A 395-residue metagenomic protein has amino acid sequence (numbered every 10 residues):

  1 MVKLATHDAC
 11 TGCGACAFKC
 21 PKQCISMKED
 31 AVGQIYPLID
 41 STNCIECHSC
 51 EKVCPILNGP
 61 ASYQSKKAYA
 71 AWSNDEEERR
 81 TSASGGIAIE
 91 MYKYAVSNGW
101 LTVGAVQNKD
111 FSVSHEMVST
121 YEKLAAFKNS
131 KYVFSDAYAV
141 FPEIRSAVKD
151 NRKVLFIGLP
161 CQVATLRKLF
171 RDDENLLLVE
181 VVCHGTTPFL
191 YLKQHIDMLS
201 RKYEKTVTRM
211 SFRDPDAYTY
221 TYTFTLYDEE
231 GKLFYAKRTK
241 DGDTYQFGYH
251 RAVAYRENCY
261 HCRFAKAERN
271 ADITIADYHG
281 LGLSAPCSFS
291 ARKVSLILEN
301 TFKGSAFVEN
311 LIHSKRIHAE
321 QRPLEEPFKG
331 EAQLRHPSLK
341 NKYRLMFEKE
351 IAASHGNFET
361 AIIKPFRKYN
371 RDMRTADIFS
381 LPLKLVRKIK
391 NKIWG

Functional and structural regions predicted by a protein language model:
M1, A15-P37, K131-F134, F224-T244: Short, charged low-complexity linear segments at domain edges
M1, A5-H7, L38-T42, G242-H250: Short, intrinsically disordered, charge-biased short linear motifs at domain edges
V2-A9, A15-L38, H48-S65, D272-I273: Iron-sulfur cluster-binding cysteine motifs and their immediate structural context in ferredoxin-like electron-transfer
T42-D150, P323-Y343, K349-F358: Flanking helices and flexible, charged tails adjoining ferredoxin-like Fe-S electron-transfer domains in multi-subunit
A83-G86, K109, F156-L166, G185-T187: Gly/Ser/Thr-rich loops at beta-strand to alpha-helix junctions that form or flank small-molecule/cofactor-binding
N98-L101, K205-G395: Long, compositionally biased charged/polar accessory segments in the mid-to-C-terminal portions of proteins
S114, T186-I196: Short, charged, surface-exposed secondary-structure boundary motifs
R171-V182: A short alpha->loop->secondary-structure connector
